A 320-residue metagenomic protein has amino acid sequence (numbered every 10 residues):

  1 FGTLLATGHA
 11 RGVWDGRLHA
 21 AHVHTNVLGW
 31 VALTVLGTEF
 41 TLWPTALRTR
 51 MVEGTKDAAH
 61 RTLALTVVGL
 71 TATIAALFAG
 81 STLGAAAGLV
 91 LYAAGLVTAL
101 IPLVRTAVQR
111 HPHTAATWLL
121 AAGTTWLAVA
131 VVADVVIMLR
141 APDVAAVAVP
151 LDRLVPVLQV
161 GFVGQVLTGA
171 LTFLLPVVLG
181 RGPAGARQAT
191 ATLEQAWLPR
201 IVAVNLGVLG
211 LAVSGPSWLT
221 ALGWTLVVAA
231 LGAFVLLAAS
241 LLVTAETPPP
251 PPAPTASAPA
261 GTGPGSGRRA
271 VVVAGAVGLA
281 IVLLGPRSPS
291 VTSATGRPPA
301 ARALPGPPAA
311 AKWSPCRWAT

Functional and structural regions predicted by a protein language model:
F1-T320: Hydrophobic alpha-helical transmembrane segments of multi-pass integral membrane proteins
